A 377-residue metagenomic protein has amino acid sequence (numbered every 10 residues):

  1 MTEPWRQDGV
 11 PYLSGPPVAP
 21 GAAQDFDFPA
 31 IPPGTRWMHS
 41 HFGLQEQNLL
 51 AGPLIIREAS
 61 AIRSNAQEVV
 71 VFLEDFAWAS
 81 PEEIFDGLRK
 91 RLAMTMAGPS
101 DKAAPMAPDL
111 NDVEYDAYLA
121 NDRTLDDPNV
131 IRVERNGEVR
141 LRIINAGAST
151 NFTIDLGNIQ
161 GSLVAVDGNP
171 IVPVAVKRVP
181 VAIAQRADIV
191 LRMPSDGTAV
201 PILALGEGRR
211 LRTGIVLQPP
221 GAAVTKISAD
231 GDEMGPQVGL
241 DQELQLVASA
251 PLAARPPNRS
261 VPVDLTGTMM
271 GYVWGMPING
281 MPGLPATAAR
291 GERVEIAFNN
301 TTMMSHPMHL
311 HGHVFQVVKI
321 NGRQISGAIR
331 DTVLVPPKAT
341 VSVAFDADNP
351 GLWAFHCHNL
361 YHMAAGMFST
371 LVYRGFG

Functional and structural regions predicted by a protein language model:
M1, A146-S162, H309-F315: Short acidic, flexible loop segments centered on an aromatic residue
M1-P32, R63-N65, T124-I131, L163-S195 (+3 more regions): Extracytoplasmic beta-sandwich strand-turn segments characteristic of Greek-key/jelly-roll folds
T2-P4, D112-L119, N158-G168, G267-V273 (+1 more regions): Short, basic/aromatic beta-hairpin or loop at an interaction surface
P20-R57: Active-site-adjacent, His/Asp/Glu-enriched structural segments that form or flank metal-binding and acid/base networks
P33, I144-S149, T268, N299-M303: Short solvent-exposed strand-capping/beta-turn motif centered on an Asx-Ser/Thr pair
N48-K90, I171-S305, I325, D346-L352 (+1 more regions): Extended terminal and domain-junction accessory segments
V69-G137, I144-G147, P277: Acidic-aromatic/histidine active-site loop/patch
G137-L141, E292-V294: Structural beta-strand segments of beta-rich domains
